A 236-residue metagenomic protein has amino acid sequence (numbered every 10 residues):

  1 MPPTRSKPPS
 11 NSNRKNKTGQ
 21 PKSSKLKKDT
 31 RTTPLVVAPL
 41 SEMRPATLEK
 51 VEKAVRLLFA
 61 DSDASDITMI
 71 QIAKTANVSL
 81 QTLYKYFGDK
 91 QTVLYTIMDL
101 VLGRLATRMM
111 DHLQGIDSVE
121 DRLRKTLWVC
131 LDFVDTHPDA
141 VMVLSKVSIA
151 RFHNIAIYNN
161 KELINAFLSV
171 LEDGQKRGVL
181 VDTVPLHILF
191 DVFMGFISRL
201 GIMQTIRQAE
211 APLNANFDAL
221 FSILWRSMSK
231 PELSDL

Functional and structural regions predicted by a protein language model:
M1-A38, D132, S169-R177, R207-L236: C-terminal peripheral helix-coil segments that are non-catalytic and often amphipathic
R44, L48, M69, Q91 (+8 more regions): Short, structured helix-loop boundary elements
R44-V55, I72, I97-L105, F167: Generic hydrophobic, amphipathic alpha-helix propensity
K50, A54, L58-T92, T96: Helix-turn-helix
T68, V141-S145, H153, V179-T183 (+1 more regions): Short, hydrophobic secondary-structure boundary micro-motifs
T96, M110-T136, F190-F193: Hydrophobic alpha-helical connector segments
G103, F152-V179, H187-G195, I202 (+1 more regions): Amphipathic alpha-helical packing segments from all-alpha helical-bundle domains
F133-H153, I202-M203: Amphipathic alpha-helical segments used for helix-helix packing
